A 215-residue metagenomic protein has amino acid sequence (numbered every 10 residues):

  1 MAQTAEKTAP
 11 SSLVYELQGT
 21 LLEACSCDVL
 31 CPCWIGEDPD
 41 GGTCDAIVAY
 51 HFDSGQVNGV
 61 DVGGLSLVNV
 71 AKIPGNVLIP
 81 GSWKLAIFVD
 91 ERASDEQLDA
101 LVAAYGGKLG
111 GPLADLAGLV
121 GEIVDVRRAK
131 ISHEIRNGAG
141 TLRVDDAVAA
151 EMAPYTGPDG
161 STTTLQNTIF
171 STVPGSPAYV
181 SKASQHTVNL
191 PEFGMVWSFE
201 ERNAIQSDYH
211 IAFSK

Functional and structural regions predicted by a protein language model:
M1-V14, F213-K215: Basic/polar N-terminal segments that are highly enriched at the extreme N-terminus, encompassing both cleavable
A9-V57: N-terminal ordered "arm"
Q18, G41, L78, H133-I135: Sterically constrained small-residue positions within well-ordered secondary structures of folded domains
G42-L113: Aromatic- and glycine-enriched beta-alpha-beta binding-site module
S54-V62, P80-S82, A117-E122, T172-P177 (+1 more regions): Short C-terminal domain-edge/linker segments immediately following a structured domain
N69-G75, E134-R136, N189: A general structural signal for short secondary-structure boundary/capping elements
W83, I87-L165: Charged linear interaction tracts used for macromolecular binding and regulation
G157-K215: Extended, charged low-complexity segments that frequently continue into or abut oligomerization scaffolds
